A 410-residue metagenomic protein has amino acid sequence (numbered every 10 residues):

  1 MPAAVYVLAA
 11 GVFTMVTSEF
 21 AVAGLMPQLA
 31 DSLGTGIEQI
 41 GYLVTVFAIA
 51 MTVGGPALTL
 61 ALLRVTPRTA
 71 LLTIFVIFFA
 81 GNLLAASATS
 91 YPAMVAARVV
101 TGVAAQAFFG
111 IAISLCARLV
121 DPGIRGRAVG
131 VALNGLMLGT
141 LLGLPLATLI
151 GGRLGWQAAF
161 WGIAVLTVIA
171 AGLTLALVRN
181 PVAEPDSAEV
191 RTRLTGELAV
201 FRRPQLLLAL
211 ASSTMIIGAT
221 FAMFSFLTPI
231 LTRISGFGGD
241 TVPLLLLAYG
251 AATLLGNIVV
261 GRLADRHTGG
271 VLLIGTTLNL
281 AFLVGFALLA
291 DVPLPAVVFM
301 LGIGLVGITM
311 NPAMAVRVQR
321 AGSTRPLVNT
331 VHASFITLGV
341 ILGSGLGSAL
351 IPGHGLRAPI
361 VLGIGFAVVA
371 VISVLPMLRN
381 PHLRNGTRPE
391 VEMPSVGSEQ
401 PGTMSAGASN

Functional and structural regions predicted by a protein language model:
G34, T66, S87-A93, A104 (+2 more regions): Helix-breaking motifs and short loop linkers at transmembrane-helix boundaries and internal kinks in secondary membrane
V53-P92: Conserved MFS/SLC helix-loop-helix module at the cytosolic interface between two early adjacent transmembrane helices
G54-P67, G256-T268, I351: Helix-to-loop junctions at the C-terminal end of transmembrane segments in multipass secondary transporters
G81-L84, P92-T101, L294-G302: Paired small-residue
A97-M137: Cytoplasmic helix-loop-helix junction between adjacent transmembrane helices in 12-TM secondary transporters
F108-V120, I308-G322: Intracellular juxtamembrane helix-capping segments at the cytosolic ends of symmetry-related transmembrane helices
G270-M314: C-terminal transmembrane helical hairpin of 12-TM major facilitator-type secondary transporters
R320-L356, L362-G363: A late C-terminal transmembrane helix in Major Facilitator Superfamily
